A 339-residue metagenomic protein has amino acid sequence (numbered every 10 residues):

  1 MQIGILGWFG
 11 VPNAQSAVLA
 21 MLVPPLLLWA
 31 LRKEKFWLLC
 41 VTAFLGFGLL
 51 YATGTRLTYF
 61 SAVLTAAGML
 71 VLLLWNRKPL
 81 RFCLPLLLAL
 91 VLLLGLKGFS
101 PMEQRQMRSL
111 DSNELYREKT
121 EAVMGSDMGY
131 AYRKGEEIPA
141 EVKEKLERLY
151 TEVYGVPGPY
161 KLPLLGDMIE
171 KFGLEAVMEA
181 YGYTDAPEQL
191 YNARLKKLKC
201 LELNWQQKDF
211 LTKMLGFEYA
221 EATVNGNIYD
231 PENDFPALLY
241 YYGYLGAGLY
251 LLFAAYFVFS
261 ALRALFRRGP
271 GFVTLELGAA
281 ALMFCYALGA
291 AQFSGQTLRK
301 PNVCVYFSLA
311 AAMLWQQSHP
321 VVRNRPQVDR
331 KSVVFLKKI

Functional and structural regions predicted by a protein language model:
M1, G10-N76, L93-E103: Alpha-helical transmembrane segments of multi-pass inner-membrane proteins
M1-L22, N233, L239-G246, Q296-V305: Membrane-interface micro-motifs in multi-pass membrane enzymes
L22-A30, A247-R268: Hydrophobic, aromatic-rich transmembrane alpha-helices and their immediate juxtamembrane boundary segments
W29-C40, V71-F82, R263-G269, L314-I339: Membrane-interface junctions at the ends of membrane-embedded or membrane-associated helices
A66, A280-L288, Q296-F335, I339: Transmembrane alpha-helices of multi-pass inner-membrane enzymes
N76-D185, Q206-Q207: A membrane-periplasm/extracellular boundary helix in multi-pass inner-membrane enzymes that assemble envelope glycans
Y154-Y242: Long extracytoplasmic/lumenal interhelical loops at the membrane interface of multi-pass membrane proteins
Y240, S260-F293, A311: Loop-to-helix entry and N-terminal half of a specific, functionally important transmembrane alpha helix in multi-pass
